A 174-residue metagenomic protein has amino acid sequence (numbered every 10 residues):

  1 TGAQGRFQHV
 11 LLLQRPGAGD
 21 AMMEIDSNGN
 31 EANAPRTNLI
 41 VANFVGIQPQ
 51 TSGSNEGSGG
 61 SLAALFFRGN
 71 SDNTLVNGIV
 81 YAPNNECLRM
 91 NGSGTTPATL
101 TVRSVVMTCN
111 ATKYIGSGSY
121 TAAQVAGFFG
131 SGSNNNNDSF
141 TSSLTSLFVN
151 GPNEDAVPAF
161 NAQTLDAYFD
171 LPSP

Functional and structural regions predicted by a protein language model:
T1-P174: Extracellular beta-rich repeat passengers
